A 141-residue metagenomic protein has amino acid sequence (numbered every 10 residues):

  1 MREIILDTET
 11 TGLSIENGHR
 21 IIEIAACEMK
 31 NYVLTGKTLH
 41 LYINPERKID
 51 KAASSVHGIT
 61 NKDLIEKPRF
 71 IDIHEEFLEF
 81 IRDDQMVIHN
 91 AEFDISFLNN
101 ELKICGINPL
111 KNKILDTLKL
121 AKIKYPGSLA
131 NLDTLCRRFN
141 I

Functional and structural regions predicted by a protein language model:
M1-N112, Y125-I141: Conserved non-catalytic scaffold segment of RNase H-like nuclease domains
L115-I123: Short, flexible loop segments at boundaries between secondary-structure elements
